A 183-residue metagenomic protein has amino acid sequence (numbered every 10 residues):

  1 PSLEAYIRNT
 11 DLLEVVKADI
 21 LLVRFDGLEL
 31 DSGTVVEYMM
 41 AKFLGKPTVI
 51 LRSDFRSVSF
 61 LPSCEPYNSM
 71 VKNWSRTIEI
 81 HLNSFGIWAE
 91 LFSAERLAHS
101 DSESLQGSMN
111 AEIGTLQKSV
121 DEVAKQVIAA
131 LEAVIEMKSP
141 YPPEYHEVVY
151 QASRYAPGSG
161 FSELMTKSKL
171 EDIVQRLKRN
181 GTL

Functional and structural regions predicted by a protein language model:
P1-L183: Conserved catalytic or regulatory cores that recognize and/or transform ribose-phosphate-containing ligands
